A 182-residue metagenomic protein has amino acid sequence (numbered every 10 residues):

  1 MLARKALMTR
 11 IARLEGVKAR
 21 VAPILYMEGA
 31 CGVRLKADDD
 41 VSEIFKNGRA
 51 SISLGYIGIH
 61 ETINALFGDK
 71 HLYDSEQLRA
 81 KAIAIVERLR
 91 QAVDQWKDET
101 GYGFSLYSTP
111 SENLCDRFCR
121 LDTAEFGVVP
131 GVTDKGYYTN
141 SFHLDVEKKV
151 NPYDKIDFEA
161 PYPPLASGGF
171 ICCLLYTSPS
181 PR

Functional and structural regions predicted by a protein language model:
M1-L66, K70-H71, L175: Structured mid-domain segments that build the active-site/substrate or prosthetic-cofactor binding neighborhood
A6-E15, R90-G101: Flexible helix-coil linker/hinge segments at domain or subdomain boundaries
R13-M27, D74-R79, E99-P110: Short, glycine/acidic-rich hinge or "gate" loops at secondary-structure transitions that mediate conformational
L72-V93: Short secondary-structure subsegments characteristic of cysteine-rich extracellular domains
K97-Y137: Extended amphipathic alpha-helical segments with heptad-repeat/coiled-coil character used for oligomerization, fusion
E125-P161: Intrinsic disorder at enzyme termini
Y176-P181: Conserved small/polar residues in nucleotide/adenosyl-binding loops
